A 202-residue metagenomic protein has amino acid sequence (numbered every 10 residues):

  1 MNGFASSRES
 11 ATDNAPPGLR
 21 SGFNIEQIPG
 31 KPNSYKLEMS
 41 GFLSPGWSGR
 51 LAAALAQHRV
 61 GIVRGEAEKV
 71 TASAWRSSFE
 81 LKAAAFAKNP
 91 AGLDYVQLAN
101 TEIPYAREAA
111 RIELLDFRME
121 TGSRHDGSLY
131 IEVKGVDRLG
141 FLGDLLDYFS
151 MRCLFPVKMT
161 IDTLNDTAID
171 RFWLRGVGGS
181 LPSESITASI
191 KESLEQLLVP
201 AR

Functional and structural regions predicted by a protein language model:
M1-R202: Regulatory modules associated with amino-acid/nitrogen control
